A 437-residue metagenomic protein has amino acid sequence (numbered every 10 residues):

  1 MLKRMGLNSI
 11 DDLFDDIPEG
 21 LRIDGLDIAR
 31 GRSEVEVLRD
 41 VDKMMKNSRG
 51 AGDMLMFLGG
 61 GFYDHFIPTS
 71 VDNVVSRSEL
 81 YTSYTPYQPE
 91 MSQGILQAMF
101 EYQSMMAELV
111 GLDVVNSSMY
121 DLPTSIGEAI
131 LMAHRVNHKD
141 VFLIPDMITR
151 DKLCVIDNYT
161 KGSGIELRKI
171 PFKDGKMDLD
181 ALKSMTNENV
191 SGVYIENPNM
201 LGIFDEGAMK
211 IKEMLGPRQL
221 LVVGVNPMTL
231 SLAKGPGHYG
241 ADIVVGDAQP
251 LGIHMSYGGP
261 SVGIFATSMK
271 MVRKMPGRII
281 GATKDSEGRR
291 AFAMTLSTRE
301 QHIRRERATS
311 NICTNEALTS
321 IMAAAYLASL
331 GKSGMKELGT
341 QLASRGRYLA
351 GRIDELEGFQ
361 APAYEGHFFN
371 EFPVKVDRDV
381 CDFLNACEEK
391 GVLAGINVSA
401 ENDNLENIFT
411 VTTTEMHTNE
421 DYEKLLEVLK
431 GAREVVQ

Functional and structural regions predicted by a protein language model:
M1-I23: Compact, charge-rich alpha-helical regulatory domains located at protein termini
K3, D27-G31, P89-S92, M119 (+15 more regions): Hydrophobic alpha-helical scaffolding
I17-E101: N-terminal entrance/gating region of PLP-dependent enzymes' catalytic architecture
R77-P89, M105-L112, N137-H138, T160-R168 (+4 more regions): Gly-rich Lys/Arg/Thr-decorated short loops/hinges at beta-loop-alpha junctions or inter-strand turns that position
Y87-M91, E108-G127: Short loop-beta-helix segment that forms the pyridoxal 5′-phosphate
T124-A291, G358, V374, C381-E389 (+4 more regions): Conserved PLP-enzyme active-site core in the AAT-like
L251-E357, P362-E365: Active-site C-terminal subdomain of aminotransferase-like
S333-L425: Conserved C-terminal alpha-helix-loop-beta "cap" of PLP-dependent enzymes that closes/shapes the active-site mouth
